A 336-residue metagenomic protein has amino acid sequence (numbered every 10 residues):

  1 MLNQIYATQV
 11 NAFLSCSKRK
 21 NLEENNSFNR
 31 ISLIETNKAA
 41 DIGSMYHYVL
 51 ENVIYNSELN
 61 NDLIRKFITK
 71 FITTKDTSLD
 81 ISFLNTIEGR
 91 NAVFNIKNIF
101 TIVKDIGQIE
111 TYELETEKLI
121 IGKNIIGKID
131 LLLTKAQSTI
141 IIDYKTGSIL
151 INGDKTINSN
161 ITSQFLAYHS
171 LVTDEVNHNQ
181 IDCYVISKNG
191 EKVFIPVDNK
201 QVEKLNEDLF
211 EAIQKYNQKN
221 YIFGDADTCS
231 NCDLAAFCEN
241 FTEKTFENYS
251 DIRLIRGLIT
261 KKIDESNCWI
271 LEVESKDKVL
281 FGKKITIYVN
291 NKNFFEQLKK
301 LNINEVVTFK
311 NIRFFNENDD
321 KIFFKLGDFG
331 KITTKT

Functional and structural regions predicted by a protein language model:
A7-E58: Nuclease catalytic cores
C16, C229-C232, C238: Short cysteine clusters
V49-T116: A non-catalytic, helix-rich entry segment at domain boundaries
T111-N206: Mg2+/Mn2+-dependent nuclease catalytic core
K200-D233: Polybasic (Lys/Arg-rich)
F246-E274: Structural detector for short beta-strands of small beta-barrel domains
N290-K310: Short nucleic-acid-contacting surface segments enriched for D/E, G, S/T with interspersed K/R
K310-T336: OB-fold/S1-family single-stranded nucleic acid-binding modules
